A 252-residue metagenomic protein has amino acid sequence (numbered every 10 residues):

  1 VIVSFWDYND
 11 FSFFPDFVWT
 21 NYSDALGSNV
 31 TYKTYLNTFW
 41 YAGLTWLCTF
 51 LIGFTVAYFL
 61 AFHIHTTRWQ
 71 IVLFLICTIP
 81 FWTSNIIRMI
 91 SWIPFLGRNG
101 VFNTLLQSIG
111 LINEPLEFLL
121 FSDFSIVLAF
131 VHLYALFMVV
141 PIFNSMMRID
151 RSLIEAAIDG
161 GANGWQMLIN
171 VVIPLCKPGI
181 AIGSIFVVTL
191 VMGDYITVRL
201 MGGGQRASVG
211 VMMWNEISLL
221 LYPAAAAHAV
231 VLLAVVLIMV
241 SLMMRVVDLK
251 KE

Functional and structural regions predicted by a protein language model:
V1-N29, F95, N99-G100, G202-G204 (+1 more regions): Short membrane-interfacial helix/loop motifs at transmembrane-helix boundaries
S4, Y8, I87, P94 (+2 more regions): Non-cytoplasmic
W19, M89-V131, W165, V198-Q205: Membrane-interfacial helix termini and adjacent extracytoplasmic/periplasmic loops of multi-pass transporters
Y22-V30, V191-M244: Interhelical loop and adjacent transmembrane-helix boundary motif in polytopic membrane transport permeases
N29-F62, V131: Transmembrane alpha-helix signature in integral membrane proteins
L47, I79, H132, M138-R151 (+2 more regions): Transmembrane alpha-helices
F59-W92, I154-E155, L168-I169, K177-P178: Cytoplasmic-entry segments and transmembrane alpha-helices of multi-pass inner-membrane transporters
L60, F143-I154, I158, A226-E252: C-terminal transmembrane helix and the adjacent membrane-cytosol boundary/short C-terminal tail of inner/organellar
